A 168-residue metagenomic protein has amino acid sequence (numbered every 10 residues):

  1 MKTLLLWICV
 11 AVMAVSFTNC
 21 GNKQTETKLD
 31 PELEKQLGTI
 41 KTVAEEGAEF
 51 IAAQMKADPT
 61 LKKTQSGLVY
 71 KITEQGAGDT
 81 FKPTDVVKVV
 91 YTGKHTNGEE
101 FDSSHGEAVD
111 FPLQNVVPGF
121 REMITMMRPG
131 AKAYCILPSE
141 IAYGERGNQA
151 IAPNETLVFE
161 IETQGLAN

Functional and structural regions predicted by a protein language model:
K2-C9, C20-N168: Cross-family detector of peptidyl-prolyl cis-trans isomerase
V15-N19: C-terminal motif of bacterial Sec signal peptides marking the signal peptidase cleavage site
